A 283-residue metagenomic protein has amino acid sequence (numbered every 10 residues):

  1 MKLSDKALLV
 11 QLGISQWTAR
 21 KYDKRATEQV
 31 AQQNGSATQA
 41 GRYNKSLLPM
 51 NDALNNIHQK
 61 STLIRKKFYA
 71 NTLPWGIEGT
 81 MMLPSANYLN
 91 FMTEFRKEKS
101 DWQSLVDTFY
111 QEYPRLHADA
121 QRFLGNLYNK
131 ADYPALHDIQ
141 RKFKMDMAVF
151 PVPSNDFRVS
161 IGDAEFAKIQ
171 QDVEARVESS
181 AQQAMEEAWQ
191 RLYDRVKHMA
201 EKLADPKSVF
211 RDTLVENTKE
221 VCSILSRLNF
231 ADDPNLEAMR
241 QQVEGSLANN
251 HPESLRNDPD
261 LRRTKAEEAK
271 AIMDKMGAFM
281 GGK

Functional and structural regions predicted by a protein language model:
M1-Q140, M273: Leu/Val/Ala/Ile-rich N-terminal alpha-helices, chiefly Sec-type signal peptides and the beginnings
K2-D5, K197, F210-D212: Short intrinsically disordered, low-complexity coil segments enriched in acidic
K2-S4, S15, D23, S85 (+5 more regions): Serine/threonine-rich low-complexity intrinsically disordered regions
G13, Y69, A175, G277-G282: Aliphatic-rich, non-membrane protein domains
P49, P74, P114, P134 (+5 more regions): Proline-rich intrinsically disordered, low-complexity coils
P49-L73, D138-F150, Q183, E187-D194 (+2 more regions): Amphipathic, heptad-repeat alpha-helices with coiled-coil/zipper character that mediate oligomerization and scaffolding
P84-A204: Long amphipathic alpha-helical segments with strong coiled-coil/leucine-zipper propensity
K202-D205, V209-K283: C-terminal structured domains
